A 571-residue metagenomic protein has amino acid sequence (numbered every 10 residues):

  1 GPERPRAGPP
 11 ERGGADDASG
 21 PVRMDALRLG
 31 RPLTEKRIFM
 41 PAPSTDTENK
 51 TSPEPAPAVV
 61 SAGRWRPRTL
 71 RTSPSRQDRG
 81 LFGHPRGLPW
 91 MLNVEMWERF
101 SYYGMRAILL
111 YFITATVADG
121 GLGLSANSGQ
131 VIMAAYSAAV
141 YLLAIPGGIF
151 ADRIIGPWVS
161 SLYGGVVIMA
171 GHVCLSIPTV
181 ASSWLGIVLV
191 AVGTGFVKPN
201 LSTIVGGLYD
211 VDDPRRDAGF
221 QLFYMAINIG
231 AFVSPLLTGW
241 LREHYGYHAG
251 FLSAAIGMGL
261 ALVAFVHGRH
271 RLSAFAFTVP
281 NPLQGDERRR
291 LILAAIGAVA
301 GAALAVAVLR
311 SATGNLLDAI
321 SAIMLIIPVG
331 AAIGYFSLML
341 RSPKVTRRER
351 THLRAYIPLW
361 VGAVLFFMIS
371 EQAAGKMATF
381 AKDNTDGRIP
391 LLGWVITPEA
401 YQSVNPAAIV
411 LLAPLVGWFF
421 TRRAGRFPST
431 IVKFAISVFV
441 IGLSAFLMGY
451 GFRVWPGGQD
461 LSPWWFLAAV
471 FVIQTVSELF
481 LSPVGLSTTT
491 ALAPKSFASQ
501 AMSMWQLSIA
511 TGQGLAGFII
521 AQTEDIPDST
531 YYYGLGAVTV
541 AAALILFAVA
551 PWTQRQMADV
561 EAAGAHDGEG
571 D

Functional and structural regions predicted by a protein language model:
R37-H84, V211, G239-A374, A378 (+3 more regions): Intracellular loop-helix junctions on the cytosolic face of multi-pass helical membrane proteins
A107-S128, G375-P398: Short amphipathic helix-loop junctions that connect adjacent transmembrane helices in Major Facilitator Superfamily/SLC
A134-I149, S403-V416: Central cavity-lining transmembrane alpha-helices of secondary-active solute carriers, predominantly the Major
A144-V166, V173: Conserved MFS/SLC helix-loop-helix module at the cytosolic interface between two early adjacent transmembrane helices
V166-V180, F439-G458: C-terminal ends and interior cores of transmembrane alpha-helices in multi-pass membrane transporters/permeases
S182-V197, G458-F480: Hydrophobic core of transmembrane alpha-helices in multi-pass small-molecule transporters, especially MFS/SLC-type
A218-P235, R242, G257, M504-A516: Glycine-rich segments within core transmembrane alpha-helices of 12-TM secondary carriers
I327-S337, W394-R423, S437-S444: Transmembrane alpha-helices of Major Facilitator/SLC transporters
